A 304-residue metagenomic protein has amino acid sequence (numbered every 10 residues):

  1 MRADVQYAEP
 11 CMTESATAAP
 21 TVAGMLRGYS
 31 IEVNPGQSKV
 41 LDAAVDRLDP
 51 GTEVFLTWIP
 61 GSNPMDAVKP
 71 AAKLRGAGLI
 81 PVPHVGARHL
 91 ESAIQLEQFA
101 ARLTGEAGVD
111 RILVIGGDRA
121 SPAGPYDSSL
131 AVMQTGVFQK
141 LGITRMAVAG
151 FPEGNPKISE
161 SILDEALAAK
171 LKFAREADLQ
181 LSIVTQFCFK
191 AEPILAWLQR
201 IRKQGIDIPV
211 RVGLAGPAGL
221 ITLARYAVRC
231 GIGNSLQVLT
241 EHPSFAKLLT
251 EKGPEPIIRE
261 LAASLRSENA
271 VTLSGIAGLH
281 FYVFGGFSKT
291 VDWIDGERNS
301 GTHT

Functional and structural regions predicted by a protein language model:
R2, Y7-L167, A277: Active-site beta->alpha loop and helix N-cap motifs at the rims of alpha/beta catalytic domains
V33, I59, R88, S159 (+4 more regions): Glycine- and other small-residue-rich loops at beta-strand/loop junctions that grip anionic moieties
V33-Q37, I115, S128-E153, A166-A169 (+3 more regions): Active-site pocket-lining/capping segments in soluble small-molecule metabolic enzymes
L41-D42, V68-A72, L96-A101, S129-Q134 (+4 more regions): Generic structural signal for well-ordered alpha-helices, preferentially at hydrophobic/aromatic core positions
P83, K170, L179, V212 (+1 more regions): Conserved, mostly hydrophobic/aromatic
E91-I94, A120-S128, Q186-L198, F284-K289: Active-site glycine- and acidic-residue-rich loops that bind and position anionic ligands or nucleotide-like cofactors
G124-P125, I158-E160, L195-A196, I221-R229 (+1 more regions): Short, well-ordered secondary-structure micro-motifs
E160-A177, P193: Active-site glycine-rich loop that binds ribose-phosphate moieties when present
